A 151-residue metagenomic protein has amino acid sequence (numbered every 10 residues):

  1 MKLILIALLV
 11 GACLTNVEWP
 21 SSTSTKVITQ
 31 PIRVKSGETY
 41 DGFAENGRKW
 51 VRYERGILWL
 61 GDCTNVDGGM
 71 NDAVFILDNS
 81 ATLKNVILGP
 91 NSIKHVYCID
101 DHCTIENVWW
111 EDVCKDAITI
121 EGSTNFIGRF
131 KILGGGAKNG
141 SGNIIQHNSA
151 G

Functional and structural regions predicted by a protein language model:
M1-T15: Fungal secretory targeting signals
I4, L58-L60, L83, I127: Hydrophobic transmembrane signal anchors and adjacent membrane-proximal interface regions, especially in viral
I6-L8, T25, P31, V66-G68 (+3 more regions): Sterically constrained small-residue positions within well-ordered secondary structures of folded domains
A12-V66: Extracellular low-complexity, O-glycosylation-prone Ser/Thr/Pro/Gly-rich "stalks" and linkers flanking catalytic
Q30-R33, G47-L58, N71-L77, K94-I99 (+2 more regions): Glycine-rich beta-solenoid repeat tracts in large extracellular/virion proteins
S36-G47, S80-G89, D101-D112, N125-N139 (+1 more regions): Right-handed parallel beta-helix
D41-G42, G61-D62, D67-N85, P90-N91: N-terminal targeting and processing segments
